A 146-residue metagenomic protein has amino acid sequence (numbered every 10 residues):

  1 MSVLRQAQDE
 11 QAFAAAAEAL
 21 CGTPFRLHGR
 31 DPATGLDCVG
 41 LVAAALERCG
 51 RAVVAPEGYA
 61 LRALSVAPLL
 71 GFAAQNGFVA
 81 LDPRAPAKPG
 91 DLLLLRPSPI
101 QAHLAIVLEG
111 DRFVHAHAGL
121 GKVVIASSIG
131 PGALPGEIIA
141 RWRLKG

Functional and structural regions predicted by a protein language model:
M1-D82, P89, R96-S98, A102-H103 (+2 more regions): N-terminal capping segments
A33, A87, L108, A133-G136: A generic fold-level signal
A80-P83, V124-I129: Short, solvent-exposed coil/turn linker segments
R84-A85, A105, G130-P131: Short secondary-structure boundary/capping segments
K88-L92, D111: Structural motif
L94-L95, H115: A generic structural signal for residues embedded in beta-strands
I106-S127: Catalytic Cys-His active-site segments of thiol-dependent hydrolases/isopeptidases
A126-G146: Intrinsically disordered, low-complexity, charged/polar segments
